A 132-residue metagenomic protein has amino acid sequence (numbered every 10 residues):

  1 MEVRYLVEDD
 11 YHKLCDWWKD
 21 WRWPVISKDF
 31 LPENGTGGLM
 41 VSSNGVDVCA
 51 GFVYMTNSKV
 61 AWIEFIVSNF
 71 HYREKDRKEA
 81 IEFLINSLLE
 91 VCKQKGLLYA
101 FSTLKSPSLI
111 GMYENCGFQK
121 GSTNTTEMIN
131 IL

Functional and structural regions predicted by a protein language model:
M1-S27: Short amphipathic alpha-helix that is part of the acyltransferase structural core
T36-V41, A50: Short hydrophobic/aromatic beta-strand element in the GNAT-like acyltransferase core that lines or flanks the acyl-donor
G45-M55, V60-E64: Conserved beta-strand in the GNAT
K59-D76, T126: Conserved acetyl-CoA binding element of GNAT-fold acetyltransferases
E74-E90: Conserved acetyl-CoA-binding loop-helix of GNAT-fold acetyltransferases
A100-G111: Conserved beta-strand-loop-alpha-helix junction that forms the acyl-donor binding cleft
G111-F118: Conserved active-site tyrosine of GNAT-family acetyltransferases
Q119-L132: Conserved catalytic-core motifs of GNAT/GCN5-like acyltransferases
